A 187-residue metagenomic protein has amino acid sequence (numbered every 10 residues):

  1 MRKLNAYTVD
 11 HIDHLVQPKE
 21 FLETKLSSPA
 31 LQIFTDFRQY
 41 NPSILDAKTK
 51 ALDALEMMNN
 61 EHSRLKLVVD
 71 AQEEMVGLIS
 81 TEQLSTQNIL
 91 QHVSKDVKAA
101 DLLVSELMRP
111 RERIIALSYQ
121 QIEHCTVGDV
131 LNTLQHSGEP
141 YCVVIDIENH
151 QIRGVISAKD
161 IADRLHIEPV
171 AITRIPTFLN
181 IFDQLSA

Functional and structural regions predicted by a protein language model:
M1-A187: Tandem CBS (Cystathionine beta-synthase) repeat/Bateman regulatory domains
